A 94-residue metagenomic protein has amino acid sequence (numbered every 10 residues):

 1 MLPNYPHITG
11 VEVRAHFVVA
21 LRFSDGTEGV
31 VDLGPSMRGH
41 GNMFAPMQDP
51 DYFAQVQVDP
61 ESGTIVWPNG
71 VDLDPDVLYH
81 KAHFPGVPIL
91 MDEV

Functional and structural regions predicted by a protein language model:
M1-V94: Motif-centric detector for short Cys/His coordination patterns
